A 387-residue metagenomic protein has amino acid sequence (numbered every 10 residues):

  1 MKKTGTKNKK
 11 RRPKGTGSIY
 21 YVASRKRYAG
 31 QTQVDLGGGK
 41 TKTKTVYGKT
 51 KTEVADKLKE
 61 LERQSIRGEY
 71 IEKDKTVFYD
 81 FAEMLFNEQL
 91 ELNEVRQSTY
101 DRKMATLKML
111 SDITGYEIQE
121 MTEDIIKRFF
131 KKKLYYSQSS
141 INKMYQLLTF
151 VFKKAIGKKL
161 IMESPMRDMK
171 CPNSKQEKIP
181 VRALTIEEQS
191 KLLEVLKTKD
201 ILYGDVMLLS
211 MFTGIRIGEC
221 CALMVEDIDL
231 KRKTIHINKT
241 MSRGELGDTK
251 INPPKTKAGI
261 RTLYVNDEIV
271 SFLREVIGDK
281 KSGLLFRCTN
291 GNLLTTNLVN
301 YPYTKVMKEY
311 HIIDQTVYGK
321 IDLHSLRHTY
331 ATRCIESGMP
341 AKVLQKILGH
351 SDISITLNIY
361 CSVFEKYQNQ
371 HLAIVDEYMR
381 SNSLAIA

Functional and structural regions predicted by a protein language model:
M1, I156-P165, L230-K233, K239 (+2 more regions): Proline-centered turn/helix-capping motifs that create local helix->coil transitions or kinks
M1-T4, R232, E245, K250-I260 (+3 more regions): C-terminal secondary-structure termini that scaffold catalytic or DNA-interacting sites
M1-T76, E83-M84, L92, R128 (+1 more regions): Basic/aromatic DNA-contact patch characteristic of tyrosine site-specific recombinases
R12, Y116, Q138, E194-Y203 (+6 more regions): Short, basic (Lys/Arg/His-rich) helix/loop patches that form interaction surfaces in the mid-to-C-terminal regions
V46, I71-D74, N87-L160, K178 (+3 more regions): N-terminal core-binding DNA-recognition domain of tyrosine site-specific recombinases/integrases
N142-M144, G157, I161-E163, D168-L223 (+4 more regions): Basic, Lys/Arg- and aromatic-enriched nucleic-acid-binding interface segment
K175, A183, M241, L348-I374: Catalytic-site neighborhood detector that most strongly recognizes the C-terminal catalytic loop/helix of tyrosine
D227-T234, M339-C361: Short, polar N-cap/turn motifs at the start of nucleic acid-interacting alpha helices
